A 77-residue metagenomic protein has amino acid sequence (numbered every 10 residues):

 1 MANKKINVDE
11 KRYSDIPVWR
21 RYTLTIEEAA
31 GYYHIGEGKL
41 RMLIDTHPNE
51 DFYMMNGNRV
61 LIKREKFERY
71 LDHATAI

Functional and structural regions predicted by a protein language model:
M1-S14: Short, Lys/Arg-enriched anionic-surface-contact patches
K4, K66-I77: A short, Lys/Arg-enriched interface patch at domain edges and termini
I6-D9, R41, E65: Residue-level detector of intrinsically disordered/flexible regions characterized by low predicted structural confidence
K11-K39: Polyanion-binding surface elements
Y32-L61, E68, A74: Major-groove DNA-recognition helix of helix-turn-helix-type DNA-binding domains
